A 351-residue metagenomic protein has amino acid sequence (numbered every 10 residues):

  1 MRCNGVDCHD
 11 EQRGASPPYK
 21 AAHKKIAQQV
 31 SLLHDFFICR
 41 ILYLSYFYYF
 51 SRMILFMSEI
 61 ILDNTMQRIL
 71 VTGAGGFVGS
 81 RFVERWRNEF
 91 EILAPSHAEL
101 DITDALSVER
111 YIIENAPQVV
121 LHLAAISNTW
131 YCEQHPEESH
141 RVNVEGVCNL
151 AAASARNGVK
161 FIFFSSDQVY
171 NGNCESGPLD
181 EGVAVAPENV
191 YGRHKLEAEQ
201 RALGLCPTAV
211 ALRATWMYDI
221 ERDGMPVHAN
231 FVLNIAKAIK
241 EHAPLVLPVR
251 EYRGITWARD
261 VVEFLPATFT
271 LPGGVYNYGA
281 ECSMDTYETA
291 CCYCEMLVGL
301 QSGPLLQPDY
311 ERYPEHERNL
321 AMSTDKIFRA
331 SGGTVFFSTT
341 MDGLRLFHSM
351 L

Functional and structural regions predicted by a protein language model:
R68-R85: N-terminal Rossmann NAD(P)H-binding glycine-rich loop of SDR-like oxidoreductase domains
E91-V108: Adenosine-cofactor binding site in Rossmann-like domains, unifying the SAM/SAH pocket of S-adenosylmethionine-dependent
A105-V142: NAD(P)H-binding glycine-rich loop region in Rossmannoid oxidoreductase-like domains and their noncatalytic homologs
Q134-I162: NAD(P)-cofactor binding segment of oxidoreductase domains
R141, G146-N149, V169-L212, M217-Y218 (+1 more regions): Catalytic helix-loop patch of NAD(P)-dependent Rossmann-fold dehydrogenases
L203-R253, D260: NAD(P)-dependent short-chain dehydrogenase/reductase
F264-R312, H348: Mid/C-terminal beta-alpha module of Rossmann-like enzyme folds, strongest in SDR-family dehydrogenases/epimerases
D285-C291, L306-F336, M341-L346, M350-L351: Conserved C-terminal active-site "lid" loop/helix of NAD(P)H-dependent oxidoreductases that clamps the redox cofactor
